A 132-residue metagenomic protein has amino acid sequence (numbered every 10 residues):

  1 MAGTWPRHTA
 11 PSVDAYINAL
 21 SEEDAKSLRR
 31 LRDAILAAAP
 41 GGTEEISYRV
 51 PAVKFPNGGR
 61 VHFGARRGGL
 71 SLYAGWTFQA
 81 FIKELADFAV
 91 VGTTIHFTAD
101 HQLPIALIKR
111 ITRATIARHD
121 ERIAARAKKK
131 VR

Functional and structural regions predicted by a protein language model:
M1-R132: Charge-dense, helix-prone N-terminal extensions
